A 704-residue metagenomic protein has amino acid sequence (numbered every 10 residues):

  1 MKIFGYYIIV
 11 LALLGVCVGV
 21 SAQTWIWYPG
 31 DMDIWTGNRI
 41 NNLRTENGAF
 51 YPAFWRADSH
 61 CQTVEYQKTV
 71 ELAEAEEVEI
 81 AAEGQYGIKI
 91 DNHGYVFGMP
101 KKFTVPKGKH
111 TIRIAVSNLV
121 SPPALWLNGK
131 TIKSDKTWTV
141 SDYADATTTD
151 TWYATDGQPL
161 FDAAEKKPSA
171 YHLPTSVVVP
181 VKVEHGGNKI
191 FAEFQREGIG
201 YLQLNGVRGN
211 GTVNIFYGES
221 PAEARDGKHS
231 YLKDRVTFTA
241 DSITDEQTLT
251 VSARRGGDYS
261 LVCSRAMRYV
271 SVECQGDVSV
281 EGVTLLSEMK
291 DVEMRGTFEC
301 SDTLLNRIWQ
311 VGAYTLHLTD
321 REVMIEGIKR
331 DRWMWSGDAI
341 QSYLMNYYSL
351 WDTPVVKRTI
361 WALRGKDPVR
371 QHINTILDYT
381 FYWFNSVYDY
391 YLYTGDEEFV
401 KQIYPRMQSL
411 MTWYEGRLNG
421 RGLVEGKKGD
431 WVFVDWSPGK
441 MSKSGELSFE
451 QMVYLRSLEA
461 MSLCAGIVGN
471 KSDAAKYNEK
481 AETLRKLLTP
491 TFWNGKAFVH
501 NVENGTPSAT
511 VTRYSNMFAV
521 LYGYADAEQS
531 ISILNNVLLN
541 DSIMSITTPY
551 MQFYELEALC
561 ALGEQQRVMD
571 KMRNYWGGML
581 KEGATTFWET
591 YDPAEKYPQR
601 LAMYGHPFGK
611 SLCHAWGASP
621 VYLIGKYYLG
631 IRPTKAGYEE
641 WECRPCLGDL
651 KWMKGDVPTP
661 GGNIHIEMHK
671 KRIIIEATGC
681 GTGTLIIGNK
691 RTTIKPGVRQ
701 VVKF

Functional and structural regions predicted by a protein language model:
M1-Q23: Bacterial Sec-dependent N-terminal signal peptides
Q23-E322, D338, P354-T359, E398: Extracellular/oxidizing-compartment recognition motifs
Y153, Y171, K486, M569-F704: Non-catalytic C-terminal accessory modules of carbohydrate-active enzymes
L204, D396, A519, E555 (+5 more regions): Hydrophobic, well-ordered secondary-structure elements that form the walls of internal hydrophobic environments
T284-V311, H317-L318, V323-Y347, W351-R358 (+5 more regions): Active-site acid/base region of carbohydrate-active enzymes
Q341-L350, W383-F399, V453-K471, M517-A527 (+2 more regions): Well-ordered alpha-helical scaffold segments within catalytic/enzyme domains
T506-P507, L538-I546, N574-L580: Solenoid-like repeat scaffolds
S530-L538: Alpha-helical repeat scaffolds
